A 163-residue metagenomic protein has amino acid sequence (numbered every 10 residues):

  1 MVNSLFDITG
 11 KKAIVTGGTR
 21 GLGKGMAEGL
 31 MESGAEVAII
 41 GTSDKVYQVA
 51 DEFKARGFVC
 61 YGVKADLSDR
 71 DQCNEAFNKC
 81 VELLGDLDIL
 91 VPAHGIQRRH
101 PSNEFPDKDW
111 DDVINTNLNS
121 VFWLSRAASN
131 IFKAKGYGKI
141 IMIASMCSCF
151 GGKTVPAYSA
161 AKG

Functional and structural regions predicted by a protein language model:
K12, T19-G21: Conserved glycine-rich cofactor-binding loop
S33-Q48: Conserved glycine-rich Rossmann-like NAD(P)H-binding loop of the short-chain dehydrogenase/reductase
C73, P101-S102, P106-I114: Substrate-binding pocket helix/loop in short-chain dehydrogenase/reductase
A93-R98: Conserved NAD(P)H cofactor-binding loop of Rossmann-fold oxidoreductase domains
N103, F150-P156: Active-site loop immediately N-terminal to the catalytic Tyr-X3-Lys motif of short-chain dehydrogenase/reductase
S125, A161: Active-site helix of classical SDR
S145: Residue(s) in the substrate-gating loop at a strand-loop-helix junction that position the organic substrate next
